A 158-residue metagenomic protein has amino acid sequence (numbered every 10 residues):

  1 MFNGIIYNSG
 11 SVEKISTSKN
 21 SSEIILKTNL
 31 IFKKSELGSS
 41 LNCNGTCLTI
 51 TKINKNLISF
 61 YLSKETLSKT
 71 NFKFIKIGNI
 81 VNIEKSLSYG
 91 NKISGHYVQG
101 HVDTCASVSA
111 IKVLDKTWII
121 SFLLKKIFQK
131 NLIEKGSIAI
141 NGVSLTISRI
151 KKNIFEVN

Functional and structural regions predicted by a protein language model:
M1-N158: Conserved loop->alpha-helix
